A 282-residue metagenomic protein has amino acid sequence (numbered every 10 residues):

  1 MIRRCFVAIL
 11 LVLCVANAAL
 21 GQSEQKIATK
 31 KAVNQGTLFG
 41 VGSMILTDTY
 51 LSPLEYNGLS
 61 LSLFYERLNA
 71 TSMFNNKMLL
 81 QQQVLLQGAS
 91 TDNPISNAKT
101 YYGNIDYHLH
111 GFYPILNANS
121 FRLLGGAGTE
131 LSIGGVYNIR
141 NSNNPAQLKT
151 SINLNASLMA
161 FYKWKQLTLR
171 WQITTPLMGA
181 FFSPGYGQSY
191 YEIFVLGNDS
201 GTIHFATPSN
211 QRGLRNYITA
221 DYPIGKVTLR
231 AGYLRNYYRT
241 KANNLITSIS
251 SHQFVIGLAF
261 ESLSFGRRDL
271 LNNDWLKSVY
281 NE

Functional and structural regions predicted by a protein language model:
G21-K77, E282: Short glycine/proline- and aromatic-enriched beta-strand/turn motifs that initiate or cap beta-hairpins
T29-T37, S72-Q82, N119-A127, K165-I173 (+2 more regions): Outer-envelope beta-barrel architecture signal
V41-T47, V84-D92, T129-Y137, W164 (+4 more regions): Transmembrane beta-strands of outer-membrane beta-barrel pores
T47-E55, T91-K99, N141-Q147, T202-A206 (+2 more regions): Extracellular loop and loop/strand-boundary signature of outer-membrane beta-barrel proteins
E55-L63, K99-Y107, F121, A146-L154 (+2 more regions): Residues that define the transmembrane beta-barrel architecture of outer-membrane proteins
L61-T71, Y107-Y113, A127-T129, L154-Y162 (+3 more regions): Residues on the lipid-exposed face of transmembrane beta-strands in outer-membrane beta-barrel proteins
N138, N143-K226, Y237: Outer-membrane beta-barrel transmembrane domain signature
Y222, S250-E282: Outer-membrane beta-barrel "beta-signal"
